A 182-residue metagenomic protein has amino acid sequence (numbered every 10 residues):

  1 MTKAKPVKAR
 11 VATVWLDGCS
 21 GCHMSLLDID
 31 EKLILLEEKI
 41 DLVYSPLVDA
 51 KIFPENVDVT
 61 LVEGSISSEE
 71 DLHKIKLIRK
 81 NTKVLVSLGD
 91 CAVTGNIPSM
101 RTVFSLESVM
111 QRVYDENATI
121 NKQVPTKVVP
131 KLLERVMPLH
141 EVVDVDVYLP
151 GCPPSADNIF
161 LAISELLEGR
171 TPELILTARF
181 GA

Functional and structural regions predicted by a protein language model:
T2-A182: Iron-sulfur-associated redox domains of electron-transfer enzymes in respiratory and anaerobic energy metabolism
